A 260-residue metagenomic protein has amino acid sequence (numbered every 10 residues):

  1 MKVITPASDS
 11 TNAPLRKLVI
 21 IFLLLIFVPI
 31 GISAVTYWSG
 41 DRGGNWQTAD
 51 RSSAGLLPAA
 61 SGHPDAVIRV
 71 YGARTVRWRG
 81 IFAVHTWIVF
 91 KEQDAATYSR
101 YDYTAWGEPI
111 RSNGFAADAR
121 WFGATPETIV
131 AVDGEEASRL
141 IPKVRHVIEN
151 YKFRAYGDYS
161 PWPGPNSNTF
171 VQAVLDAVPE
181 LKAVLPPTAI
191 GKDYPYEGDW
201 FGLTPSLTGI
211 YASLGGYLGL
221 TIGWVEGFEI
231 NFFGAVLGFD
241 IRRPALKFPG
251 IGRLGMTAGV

Functional and structural regions predicted by a protein language model:
K2-D50, K152-V260: Activation targets extended, charge/polar-rich intrinsically disordered C-terminal tails
L15, S53-G55, G72-T75, N113-F115 (+4 more regions): Sparse, context-dependent recognition of short Cys/His-centered cofactor- or disulfide-binding micro-motifs
V35, L57-A59, G72, W78 (+3 more regions): Generic structural signal for short, flexible, solvent-exposed coil/loop and linker residues
S39-E135, Y156-P161, V236-L254: Glycine-rich catalytic cores of cysteine/serine-nucleophile enzymes that process amide/ester linkages in cell-envelope
P58-A60, A73, A119-F122, K143 (+5 more regions): Homeobox/homeodomain signature
H85, R139, K143, N166-A173: Extracytoplasmic/secreted proteins, especially bacterial periplasmic and envelope-associated proteins
E92, E108, E127, E135-E136 (+4 more regions): Glutamate identity and glutamate-enriched acidic tracts
D133-K152: A structural motif
